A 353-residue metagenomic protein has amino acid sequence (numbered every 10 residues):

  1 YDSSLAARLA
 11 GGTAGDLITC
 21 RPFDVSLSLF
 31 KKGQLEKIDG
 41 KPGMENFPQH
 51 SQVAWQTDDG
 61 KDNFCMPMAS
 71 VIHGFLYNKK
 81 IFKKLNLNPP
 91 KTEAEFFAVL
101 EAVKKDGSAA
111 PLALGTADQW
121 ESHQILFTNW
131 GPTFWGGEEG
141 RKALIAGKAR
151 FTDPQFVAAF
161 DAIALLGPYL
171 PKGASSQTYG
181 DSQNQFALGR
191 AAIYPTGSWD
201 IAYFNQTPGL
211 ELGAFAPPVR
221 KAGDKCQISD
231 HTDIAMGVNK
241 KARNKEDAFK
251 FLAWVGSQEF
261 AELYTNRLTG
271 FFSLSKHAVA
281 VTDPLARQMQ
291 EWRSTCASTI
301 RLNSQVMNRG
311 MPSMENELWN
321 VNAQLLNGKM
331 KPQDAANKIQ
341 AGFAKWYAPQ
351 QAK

Functional and structural regions predicted by a protein language model:
Y1-H50, K80-K91, Q185, A192-I193 (+3 more regions): Extracytoplasmic "Venus flytrap"/periplasmic binding protein-like
A7-R8, G15-D16, D39, E45-I81 (+3 more regions): A structural signal for short loop-to-beta-strand junctions that line the ligand-binding cleft of periplasmic/secreted
G11, T57, K61-D62, K80-L85 (+5 more regions): Extracytoplasmic/periplasmic substrate-recognition and gating elements
R21-H73, N88, F97, H123-F127 (+2 more regions): Hinge/lid segment of periplasmic solute-binding proteins
E36-H50, P132-A158, Q206-T207, V219-I228 (+4 more regions): Short, solvent-exposed loop/beta-turn-alpha elements that line the ligand-binding surface or hinge of extracytoplasmic
E45, H50-D58, T265-E317, Q324 (+1 more regions): Long, aromatic- and glycine/proline-rich binding clefts that accommodate carbohydrate-like moieties
G60-M68, H73, F97-K148, A191: Extracytoplasmic/periplasmic solute-binding protein
L100-A102, D106, I145-S175: Glycine-centered hinge/linker elements that transmit conformational signals in sensory and ligand-binding systems
